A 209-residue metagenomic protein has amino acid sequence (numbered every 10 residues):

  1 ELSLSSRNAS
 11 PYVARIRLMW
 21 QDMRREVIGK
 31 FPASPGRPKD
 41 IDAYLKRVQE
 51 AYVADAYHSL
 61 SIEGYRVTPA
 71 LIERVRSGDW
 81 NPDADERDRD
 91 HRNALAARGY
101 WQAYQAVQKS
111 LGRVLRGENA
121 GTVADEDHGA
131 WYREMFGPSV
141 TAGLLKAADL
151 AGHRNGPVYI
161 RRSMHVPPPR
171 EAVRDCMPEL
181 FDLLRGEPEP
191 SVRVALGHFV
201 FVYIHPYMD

Functional and structural regions predicted by a protein language model:
E1-M208: FIC/Doc superfamily catalytic core
